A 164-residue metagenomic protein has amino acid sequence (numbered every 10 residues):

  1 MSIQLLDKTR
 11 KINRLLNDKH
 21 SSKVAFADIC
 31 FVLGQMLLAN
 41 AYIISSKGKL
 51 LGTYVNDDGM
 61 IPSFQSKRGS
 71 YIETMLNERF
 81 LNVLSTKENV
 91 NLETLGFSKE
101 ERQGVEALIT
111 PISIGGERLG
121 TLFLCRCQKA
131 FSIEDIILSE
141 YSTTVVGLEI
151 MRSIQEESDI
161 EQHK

Functional and structural regions predicted by a protein language model:
M1-K164: Hydrophobic, helix-rich cores of sensory/ligand-binding and other regulatory modules that couple small-molecule
